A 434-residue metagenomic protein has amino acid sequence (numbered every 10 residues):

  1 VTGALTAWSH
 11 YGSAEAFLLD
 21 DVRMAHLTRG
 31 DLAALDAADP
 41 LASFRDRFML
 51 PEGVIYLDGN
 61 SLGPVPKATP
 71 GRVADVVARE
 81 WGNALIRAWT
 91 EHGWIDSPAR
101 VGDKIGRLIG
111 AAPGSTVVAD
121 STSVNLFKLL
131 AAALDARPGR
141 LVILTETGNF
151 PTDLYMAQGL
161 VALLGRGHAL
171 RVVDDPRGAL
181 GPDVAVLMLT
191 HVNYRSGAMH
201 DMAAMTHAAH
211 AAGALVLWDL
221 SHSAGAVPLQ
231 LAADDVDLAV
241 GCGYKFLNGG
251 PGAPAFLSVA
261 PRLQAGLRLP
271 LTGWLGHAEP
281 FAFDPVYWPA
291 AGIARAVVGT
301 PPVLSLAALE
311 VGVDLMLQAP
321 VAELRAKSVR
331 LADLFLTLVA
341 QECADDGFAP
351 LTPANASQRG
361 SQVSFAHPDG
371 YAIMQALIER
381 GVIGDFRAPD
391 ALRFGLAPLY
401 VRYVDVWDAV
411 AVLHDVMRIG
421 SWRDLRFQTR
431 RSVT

Functional and structural regions predicted by a protein language model:
G3-T434: Pyridoxal 5′-phosphate
